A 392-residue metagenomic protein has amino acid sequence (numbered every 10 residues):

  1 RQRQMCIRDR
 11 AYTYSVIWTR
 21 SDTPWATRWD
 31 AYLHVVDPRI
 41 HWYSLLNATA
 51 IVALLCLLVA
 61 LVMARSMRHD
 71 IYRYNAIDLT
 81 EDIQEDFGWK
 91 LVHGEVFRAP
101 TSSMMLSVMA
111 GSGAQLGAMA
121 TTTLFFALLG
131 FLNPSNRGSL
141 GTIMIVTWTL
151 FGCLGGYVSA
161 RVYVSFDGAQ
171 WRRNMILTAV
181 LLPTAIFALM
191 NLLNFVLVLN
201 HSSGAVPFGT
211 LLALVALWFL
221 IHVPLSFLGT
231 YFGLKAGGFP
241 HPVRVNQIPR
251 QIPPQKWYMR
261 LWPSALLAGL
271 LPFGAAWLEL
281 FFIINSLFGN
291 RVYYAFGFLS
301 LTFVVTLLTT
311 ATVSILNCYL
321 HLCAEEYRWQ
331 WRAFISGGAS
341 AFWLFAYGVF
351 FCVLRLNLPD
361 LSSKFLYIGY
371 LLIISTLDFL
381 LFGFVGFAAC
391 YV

Functional and structural regions predicted by a protein language model:
Q2-I7: Short, small-residue-biased leader/transition segments that mark boundaries at the very start of proteins
R8-W25: Membrane-proximal, non-transmembrane alpha-helical segments
Y12-Y14, H41, G113, G274: Structural signal for hydrophobic/aromatic residues that build the beta-strand cores of folded beta-sheet domains
T27-Y32, R73-I77, L128, N136-G138 (+6 more regions): Composition- and surface-driven signal marking solvent-exposed, interaction-prone regions in large proteins
R28-L199, Y231-F232, A236: Hydrophobic alpha-helical transmembrane segments corresponding to the first two to three helices of multi-pass helical
R39-A53, S103-Q115, S135-G152, G168-I186 (+5 more regions): Transmembrane alpha-helices of multi-pass eukaryotic membrane proteins
V52-R68, Q115-F131, F151-V164, I186-H201 (+5 more regions): Membrane-embedded alpha-helices of multi-pass membrane proteins, especially ion channels and transporters
D78-L91, H241-W257: Non-transmembrane, juxtamembrane loop and terminal tail segments of multi-pass eukaryotic membrane proteins
